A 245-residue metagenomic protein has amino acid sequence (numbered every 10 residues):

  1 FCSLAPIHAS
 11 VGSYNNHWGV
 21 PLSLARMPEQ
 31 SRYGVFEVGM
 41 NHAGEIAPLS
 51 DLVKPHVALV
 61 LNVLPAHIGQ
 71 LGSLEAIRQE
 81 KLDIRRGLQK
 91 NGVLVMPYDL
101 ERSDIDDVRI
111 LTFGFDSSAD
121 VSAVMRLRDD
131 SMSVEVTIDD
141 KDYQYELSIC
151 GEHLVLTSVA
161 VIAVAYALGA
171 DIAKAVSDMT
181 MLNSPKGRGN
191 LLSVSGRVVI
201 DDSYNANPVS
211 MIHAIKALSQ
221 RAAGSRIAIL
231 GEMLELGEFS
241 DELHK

Functional and structural regions predicted by a protein language model:
F1-V93, Y98, R102-R109, A222: Phosphate-binding loop of NTP-binding sites
I7-V11, F36, V95-M96, T112 (+4 more regions): General beta-strand structural signal in soluble alpha/beta enzymes
S13, Y98, V108-D129, E146-E152 (+2 more regions): Beta-strand->loop->alpha-helix junctions that form or flank phosphate-binding loops in nucleotide-handling enzymes
V20, L61, E135, D202 (+1 more regions): Residue-level signature of catalytic and energy-coupling elements of molecular machines, predominantly ATP/GTP-dependent
R26-E29, S50-V53, R85-L88, D116 (+3 more regions): Solvent-exposed alpha-helices and their adjacent loops that cap or buttress functional pockets in soluble metabolic
P48, D140-K245: Nucleotide phosphate-binding/pyrophosphate-handling subdomain across enzymes that bind or process nucleotide phosphates
V63, S133-V134, T157, G187: Cytosolic catalytic headpiece of P-type ATPases
L100-I105, D120, E235-E238: Short, charged/polar "capping" segments at the starts of alpha-helices and the immediately preceding loops
